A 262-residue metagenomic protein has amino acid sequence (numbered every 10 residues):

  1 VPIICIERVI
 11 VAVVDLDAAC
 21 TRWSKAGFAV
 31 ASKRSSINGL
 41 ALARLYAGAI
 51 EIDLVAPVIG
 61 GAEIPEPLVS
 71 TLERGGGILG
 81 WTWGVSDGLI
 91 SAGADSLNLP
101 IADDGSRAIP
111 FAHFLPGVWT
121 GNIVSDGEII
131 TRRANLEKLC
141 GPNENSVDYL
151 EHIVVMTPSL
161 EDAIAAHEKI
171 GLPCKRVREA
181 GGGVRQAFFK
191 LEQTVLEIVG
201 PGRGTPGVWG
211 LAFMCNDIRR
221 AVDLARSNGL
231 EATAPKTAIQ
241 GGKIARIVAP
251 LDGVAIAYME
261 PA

Functional and structural regions predicted by a protein language model:
V1-I52, A56-G61: An N-terminus-focused feature that recognizes amino-terminal "leader" regions
V1-L16, G76-W83, I123-D162, I170 (+1 more regions): N-terminal beta-strand motif that seeds the catalytic metal site of vicinal oxygen chelate
D15-V30, G88-G93, S159-C174: Amphipathic alpha-helical segments
A18, S35-S36, E161-D162, E179-R185: Short glycine/proline-centered loop/turn elements that form peptide/ligand docking sites
L42-R44, G48-A56, T82-Y149, V177-G200 (+1 more regions): Vicinal oxygen chelate
L54-G75: DNA polymerase sliding clamps and clamp-related checkpoint/processivity subunits
G61-A62, C215-R219: A low-complexity, Ser/Thr/Gly/Pro-enriched, surface-exposed linker/loop concept that marks segments flanking
